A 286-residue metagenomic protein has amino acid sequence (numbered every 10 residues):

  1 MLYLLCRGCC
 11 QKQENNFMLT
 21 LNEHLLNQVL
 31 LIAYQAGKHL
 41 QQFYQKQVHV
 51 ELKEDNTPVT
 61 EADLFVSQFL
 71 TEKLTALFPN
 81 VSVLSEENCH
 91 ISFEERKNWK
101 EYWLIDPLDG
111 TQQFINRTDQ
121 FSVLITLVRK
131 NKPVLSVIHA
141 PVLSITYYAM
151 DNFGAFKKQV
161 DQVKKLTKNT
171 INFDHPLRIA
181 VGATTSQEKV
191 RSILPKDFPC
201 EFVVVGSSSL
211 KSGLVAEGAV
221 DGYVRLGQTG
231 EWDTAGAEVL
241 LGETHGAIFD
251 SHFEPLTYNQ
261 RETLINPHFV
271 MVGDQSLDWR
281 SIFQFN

Functional and structural regions predicted by a protein language model:
C9, N15-L108, K196: N-terminal subdomain of lithium-sensitive/metallo-dependent phosphomonoesterases centered on the IMPase/IPPase/PAP
E14-L31, R191-K196, S212-N286: Oxyanion/phosphate-interacting regions
L40, D63, L74, T111 (+6 more regions): Residue-level signal for inorganic ion chemistry
E101-P141: Glycine-rich active-site/cofactor-binding loop and its immediate structural neighborhood
I125-G213, Q260-E262, N266-N286: Acidic beta-strand-loop-alpha-helix segment within the catalytic core of divalent metal-dependent phosphate-processing
